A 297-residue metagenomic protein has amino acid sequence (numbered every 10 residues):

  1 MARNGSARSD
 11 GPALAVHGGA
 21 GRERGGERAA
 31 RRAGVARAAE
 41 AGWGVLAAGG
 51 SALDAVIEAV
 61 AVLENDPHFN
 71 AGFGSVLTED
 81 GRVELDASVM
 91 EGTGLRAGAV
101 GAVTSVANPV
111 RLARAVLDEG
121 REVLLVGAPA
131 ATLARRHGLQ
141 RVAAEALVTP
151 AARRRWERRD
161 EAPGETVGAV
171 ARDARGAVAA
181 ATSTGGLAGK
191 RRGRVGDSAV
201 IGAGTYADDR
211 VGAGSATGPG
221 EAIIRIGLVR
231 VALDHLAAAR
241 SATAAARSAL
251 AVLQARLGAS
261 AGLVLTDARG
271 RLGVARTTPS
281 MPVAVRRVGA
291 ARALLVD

Functional and structural regions predicted by a protein language model:
M1-D297: Alpha/propeptide regions of enzymes that mature by internal proteolysis
